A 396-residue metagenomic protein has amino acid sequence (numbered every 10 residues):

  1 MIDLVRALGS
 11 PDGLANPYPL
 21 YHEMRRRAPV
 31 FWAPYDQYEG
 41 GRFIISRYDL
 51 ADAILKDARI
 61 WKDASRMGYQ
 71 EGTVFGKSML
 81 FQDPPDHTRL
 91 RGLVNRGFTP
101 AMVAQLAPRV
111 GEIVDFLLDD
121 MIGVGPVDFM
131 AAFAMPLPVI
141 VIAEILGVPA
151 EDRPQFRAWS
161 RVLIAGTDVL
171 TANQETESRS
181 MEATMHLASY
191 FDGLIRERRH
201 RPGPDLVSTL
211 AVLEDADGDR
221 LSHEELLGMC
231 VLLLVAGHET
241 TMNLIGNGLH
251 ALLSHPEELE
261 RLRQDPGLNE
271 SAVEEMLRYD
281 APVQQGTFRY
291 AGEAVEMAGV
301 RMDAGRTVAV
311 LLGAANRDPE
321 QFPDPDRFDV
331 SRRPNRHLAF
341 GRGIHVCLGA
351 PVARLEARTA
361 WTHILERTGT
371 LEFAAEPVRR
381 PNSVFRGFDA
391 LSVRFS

Functional and structural regions predicted by a protein language model:
M1-S396: Cytochrome P450
